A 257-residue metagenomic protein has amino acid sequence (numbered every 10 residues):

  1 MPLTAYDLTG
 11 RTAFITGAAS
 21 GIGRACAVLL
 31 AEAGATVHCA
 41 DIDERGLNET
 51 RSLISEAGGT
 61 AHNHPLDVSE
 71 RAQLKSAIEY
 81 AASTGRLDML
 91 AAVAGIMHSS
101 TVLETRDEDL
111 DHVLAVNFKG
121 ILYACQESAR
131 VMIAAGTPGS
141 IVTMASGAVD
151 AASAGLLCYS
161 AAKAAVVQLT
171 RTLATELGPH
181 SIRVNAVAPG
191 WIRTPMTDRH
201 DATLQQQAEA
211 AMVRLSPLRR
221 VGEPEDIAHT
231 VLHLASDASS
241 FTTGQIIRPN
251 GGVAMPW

Functional and structural regions predicted by a protein language model:
P2-T4, A151, L232, T243-W257: Short C-terminal tail/terminal secondary-structure segment of NAD(P)H-dependent dehydrogenase/reductase domains
T4, P179, W191-L215, P256-W257: A glycine/serine/threonine-rich, flexible loop-to-helix segment that serves as the NAD(P) cofactor-binding "lid"
T101-V102, R106-L114, M212: Substrate-binding pocket helix/loop in short-chain dehydrogenase/reductase
C125, A162, T170: Active-site helix of classical SDR
R130, T175-P179, S240: Alpha-helical segment proximal to the catalytic Tyr-Lys
S146: Residue(s) in the substrate-gating loop at a strand-loop-helix junction that position the organic substrate next
A186, A210-A238, T242, G251: C-terminal helical subdomain
